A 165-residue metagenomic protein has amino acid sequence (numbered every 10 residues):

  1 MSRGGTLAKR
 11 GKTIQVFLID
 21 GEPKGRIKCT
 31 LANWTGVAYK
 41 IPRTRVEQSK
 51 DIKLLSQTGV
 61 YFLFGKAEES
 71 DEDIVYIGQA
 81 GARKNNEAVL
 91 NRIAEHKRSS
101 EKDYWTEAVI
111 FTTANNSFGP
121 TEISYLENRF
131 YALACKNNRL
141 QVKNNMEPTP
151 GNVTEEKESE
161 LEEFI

Functional and structural regions predicted by a protein language model:
M1-N91, S117, T121, Y125 (+2 more regions): GIY-YIG nuclease catalytic motif and its immediate N-terminal context
L90-I165: Structure-specific nucleic-acid interaction/processing domains
